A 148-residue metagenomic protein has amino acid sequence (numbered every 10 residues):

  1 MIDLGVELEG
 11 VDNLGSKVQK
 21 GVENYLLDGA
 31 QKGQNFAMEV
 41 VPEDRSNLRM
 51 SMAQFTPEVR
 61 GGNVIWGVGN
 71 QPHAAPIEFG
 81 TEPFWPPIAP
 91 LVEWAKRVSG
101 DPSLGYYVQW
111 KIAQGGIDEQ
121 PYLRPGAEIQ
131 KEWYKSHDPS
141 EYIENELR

Functional and structural regions predicted by a protein language model:
M1-R148: Short, Lys/Arg-rich flexible segments
